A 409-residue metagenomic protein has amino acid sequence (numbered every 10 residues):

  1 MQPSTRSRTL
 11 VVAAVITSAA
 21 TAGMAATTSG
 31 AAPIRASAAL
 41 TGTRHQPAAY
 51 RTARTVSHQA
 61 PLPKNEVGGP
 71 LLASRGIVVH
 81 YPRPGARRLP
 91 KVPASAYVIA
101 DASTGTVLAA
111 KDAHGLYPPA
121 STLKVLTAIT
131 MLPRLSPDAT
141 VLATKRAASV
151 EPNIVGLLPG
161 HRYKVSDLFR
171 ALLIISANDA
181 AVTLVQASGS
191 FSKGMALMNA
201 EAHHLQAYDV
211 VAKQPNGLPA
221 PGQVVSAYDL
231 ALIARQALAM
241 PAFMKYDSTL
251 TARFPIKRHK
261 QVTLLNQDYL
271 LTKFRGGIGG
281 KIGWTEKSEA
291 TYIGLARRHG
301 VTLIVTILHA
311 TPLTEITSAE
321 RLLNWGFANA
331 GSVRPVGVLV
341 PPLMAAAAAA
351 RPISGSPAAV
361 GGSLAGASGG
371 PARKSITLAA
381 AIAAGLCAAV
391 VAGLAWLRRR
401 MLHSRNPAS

Functional and structural regions predicted by a protein language model:
M1-P33, T377-R399: Secretory targeting and sorting signals
Q2-R8, S18-A19, G23, T27-Y228 (+2 more regions): Active-site-adjacent loops and short helices of periplasmic peptidoglycan-processing enzymes
R8-L10, S37, Q46, A53-V56 (+4 more regions): Small/flexible residues
A13-V15, M131, R405-N406: Enrichment for repetitive, rod-forming helical segments
Y208-V211, P215, P219-S409: Domain-terminus/edge residues, biased toward the C-terminal soluble/receptor-binding domains of extracytoplasmic
